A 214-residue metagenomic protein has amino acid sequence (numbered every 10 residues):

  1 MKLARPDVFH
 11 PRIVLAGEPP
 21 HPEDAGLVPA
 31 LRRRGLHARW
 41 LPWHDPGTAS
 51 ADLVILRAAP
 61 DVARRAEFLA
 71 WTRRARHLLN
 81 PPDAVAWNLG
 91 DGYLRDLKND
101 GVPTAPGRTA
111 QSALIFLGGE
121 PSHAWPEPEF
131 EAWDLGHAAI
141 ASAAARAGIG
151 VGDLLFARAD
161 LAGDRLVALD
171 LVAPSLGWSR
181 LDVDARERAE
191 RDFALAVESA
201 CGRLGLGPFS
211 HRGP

Functional and structural regions predicted by a protein language model:
L3, V8-T104: Conserved N-proximal alpha/beta basic substrate-recognition cap immediately N-terminal to, or forming the N-lobe
R34, R108-A110, G152-L155: Short, basic and Ser/Thr-rich N-terminal targeting/leader segments
A59, I115, D160-A162, D170-V172: Anionic group-transfer/hydrolysis microenvironments
P106-A138: Catalytic core of tubulin tyrosine ligase-like
S122-H123, R165-D170: Protein kinase-like catalytic core scaffold
W125-D164, D192-G213: A long amphipathic alpha-helix within ATP-dependent nucleotide-binding catalytic cores
D170-V183: Glycine-rich phosphate/pyrophosphate-binding beta-alpha loops
